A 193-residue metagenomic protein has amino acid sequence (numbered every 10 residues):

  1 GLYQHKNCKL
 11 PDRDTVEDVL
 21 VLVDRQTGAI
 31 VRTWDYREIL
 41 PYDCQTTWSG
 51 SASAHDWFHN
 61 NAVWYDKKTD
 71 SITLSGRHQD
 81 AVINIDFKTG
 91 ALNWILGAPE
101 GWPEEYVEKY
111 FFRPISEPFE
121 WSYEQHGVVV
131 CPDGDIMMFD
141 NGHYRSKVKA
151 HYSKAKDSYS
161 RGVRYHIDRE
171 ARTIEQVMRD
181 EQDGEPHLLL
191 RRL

Functional and structural regions predicted by a protein language model:
G1-L193: Histidine-/acidic-rich catalytic cores in large beta-rich domains
